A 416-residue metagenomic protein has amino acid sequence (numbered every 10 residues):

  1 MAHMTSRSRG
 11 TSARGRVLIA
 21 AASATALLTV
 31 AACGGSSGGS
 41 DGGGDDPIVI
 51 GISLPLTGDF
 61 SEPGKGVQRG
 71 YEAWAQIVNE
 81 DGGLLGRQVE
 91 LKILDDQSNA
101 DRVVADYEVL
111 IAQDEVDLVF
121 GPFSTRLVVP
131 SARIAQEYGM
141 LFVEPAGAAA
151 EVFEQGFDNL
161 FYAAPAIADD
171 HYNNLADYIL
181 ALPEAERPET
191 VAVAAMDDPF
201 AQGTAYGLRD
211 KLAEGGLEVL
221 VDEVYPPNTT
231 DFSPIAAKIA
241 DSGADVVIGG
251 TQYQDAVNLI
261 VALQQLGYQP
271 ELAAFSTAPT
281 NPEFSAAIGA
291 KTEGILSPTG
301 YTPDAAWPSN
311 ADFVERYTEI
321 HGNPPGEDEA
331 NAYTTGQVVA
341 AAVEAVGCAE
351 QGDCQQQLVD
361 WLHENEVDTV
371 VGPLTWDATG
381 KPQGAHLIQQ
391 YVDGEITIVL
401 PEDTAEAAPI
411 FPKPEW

Functional and structural regions predicted by a protein language model:
A2-V17, A21, C33-W416: Extracytosolic ligand-binding ectodomains
A22-L27: Hydrophobic helical h-region of N-terminal Sec-dependent signal peptides in bacterial secretory/periplasmic proteins
